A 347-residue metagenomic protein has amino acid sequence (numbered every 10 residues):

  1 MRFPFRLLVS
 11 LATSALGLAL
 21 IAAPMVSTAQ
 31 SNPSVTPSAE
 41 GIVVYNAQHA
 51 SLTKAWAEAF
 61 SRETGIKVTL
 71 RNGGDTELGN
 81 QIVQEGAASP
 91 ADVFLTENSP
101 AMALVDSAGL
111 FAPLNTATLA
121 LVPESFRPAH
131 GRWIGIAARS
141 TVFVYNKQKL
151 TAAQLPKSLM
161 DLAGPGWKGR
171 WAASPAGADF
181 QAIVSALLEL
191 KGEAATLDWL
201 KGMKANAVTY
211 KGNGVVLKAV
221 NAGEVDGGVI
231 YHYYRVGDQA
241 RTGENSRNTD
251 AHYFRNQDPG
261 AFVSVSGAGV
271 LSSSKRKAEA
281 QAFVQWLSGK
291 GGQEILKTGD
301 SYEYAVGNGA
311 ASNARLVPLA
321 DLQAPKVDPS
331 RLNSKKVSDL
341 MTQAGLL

Functional and structural regions predicted by a protein language model:
M1-G41: Short, low-complexity disordered leader/linker segments with a strong preference for bacterial N-terminal type II
N32-S34, S38, V43, A47-K67 (+1 more regions): Short, polar/charged alpha-helical segment
A47-K54, G73-E77, V83, P90-V225: Extracytoplasmic ligand-binding site segments that recognize negatively charged/polar headgroups
P100-L104, G227-N248: A ligand-binding cleft/hinge motif common to bilobed small-molecule-binding domains
E124, R139, L200-M203, T209-Y210 (+1 more regions): Periplasmic-binding protein-like
V142-K149, L188, V263-R276, I295: A bilobed periplasmic-binding-protein/Venus flytrap-type ligand-binding module shared by bacterial periplasmic
W167-S174, W286-A310: Periplasmic-binding protein-like
S301-L347: An extracytoplasmic/periplasmic, membrane-proximal ligand-sensing/linker region
